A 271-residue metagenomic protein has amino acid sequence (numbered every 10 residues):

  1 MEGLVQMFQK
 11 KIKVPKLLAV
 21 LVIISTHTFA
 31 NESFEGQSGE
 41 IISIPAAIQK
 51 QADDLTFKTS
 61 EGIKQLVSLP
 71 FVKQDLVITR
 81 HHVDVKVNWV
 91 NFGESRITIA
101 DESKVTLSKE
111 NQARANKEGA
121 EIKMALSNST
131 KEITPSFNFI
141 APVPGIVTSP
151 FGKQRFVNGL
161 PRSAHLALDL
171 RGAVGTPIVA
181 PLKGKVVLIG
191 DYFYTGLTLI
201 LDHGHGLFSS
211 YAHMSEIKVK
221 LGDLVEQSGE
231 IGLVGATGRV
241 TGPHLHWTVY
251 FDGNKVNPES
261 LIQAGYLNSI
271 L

Functional and structural regions predicted by a protein language model:
M1-I12: N-terminal secretory signal peptides that target proteins for export/translocation
K13-V20: Sec-dependent signal peptide recognition, specifically the positively charged N-region followed immediately by
L21, S33-E35, I48, L69 (+5 more regions): Sterically constrained small-residue positions within well-ordered secondary structures of folded domains
N31-I146, P150: Non-catalytic extracellular/periplasmic "stalk" and linker regions immediately N-terminal to catalytic or recognition
I140-L271: Catalytic cores of peptidoglycan-degrading enzymes
